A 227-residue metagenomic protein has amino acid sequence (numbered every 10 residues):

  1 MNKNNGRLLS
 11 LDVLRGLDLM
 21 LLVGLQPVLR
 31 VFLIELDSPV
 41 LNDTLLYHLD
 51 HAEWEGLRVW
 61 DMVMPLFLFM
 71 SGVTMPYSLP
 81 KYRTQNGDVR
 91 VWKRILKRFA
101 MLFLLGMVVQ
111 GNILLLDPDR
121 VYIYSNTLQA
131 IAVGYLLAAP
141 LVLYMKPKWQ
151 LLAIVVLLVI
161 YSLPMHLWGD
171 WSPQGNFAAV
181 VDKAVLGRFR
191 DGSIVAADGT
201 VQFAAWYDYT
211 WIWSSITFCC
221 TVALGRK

Functional and structural regions predicted by a protein language model:
N2-G87: N-terminal signal-anchor module of multipass membrane proteins
G6-L17, D50-L66, W92-K97, R120-Q129 (+1 more regions): Membrane-entry segments of alpha-helical transmembrane domains in multi-pass membrane proteins
L19-P27, A138, L157-L163: Hydrophobic core segments of alpha-helical transmembrane domains in multi-pass membrane transport and ion-translocation
Q26-R30, L114, H166-G169: Transmembrane helix-loop junctions and nearby membrane-interface residues
F32-L57, D88, N112-S125, S172-A184 (+1 more regions): Membrane-interface interhelical loops and short amphipathic "cap" helices that link adjacent transmembrane segments
D61-L66, K81-Q110, L114, D119-A138 (+1 more regions): Transmembrane alpha-helical segments and their boundary/interface "anchor" motifs in multi-pass integral membrane
M64-P80, I131-P140, I212-K227: Specific transmembrane alpha-helix
P147-C220: Long hydrophobic alpha-helical segments that form multi-pass transmembrane helix bundles in integral membrane proteins
